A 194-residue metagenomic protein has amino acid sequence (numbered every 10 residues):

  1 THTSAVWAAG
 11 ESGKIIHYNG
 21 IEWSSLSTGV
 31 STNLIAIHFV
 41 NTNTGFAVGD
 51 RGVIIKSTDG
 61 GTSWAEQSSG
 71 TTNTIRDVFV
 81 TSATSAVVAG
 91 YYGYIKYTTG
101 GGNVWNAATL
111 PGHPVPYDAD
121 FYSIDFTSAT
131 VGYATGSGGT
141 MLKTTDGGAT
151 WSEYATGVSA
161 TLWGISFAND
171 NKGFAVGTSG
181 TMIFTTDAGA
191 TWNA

Functional and structural regions predicted by a protein language model:
T1-A194: Residue-level hotspots at or immediately adjacent to binding/recognition sites across diverse folds
